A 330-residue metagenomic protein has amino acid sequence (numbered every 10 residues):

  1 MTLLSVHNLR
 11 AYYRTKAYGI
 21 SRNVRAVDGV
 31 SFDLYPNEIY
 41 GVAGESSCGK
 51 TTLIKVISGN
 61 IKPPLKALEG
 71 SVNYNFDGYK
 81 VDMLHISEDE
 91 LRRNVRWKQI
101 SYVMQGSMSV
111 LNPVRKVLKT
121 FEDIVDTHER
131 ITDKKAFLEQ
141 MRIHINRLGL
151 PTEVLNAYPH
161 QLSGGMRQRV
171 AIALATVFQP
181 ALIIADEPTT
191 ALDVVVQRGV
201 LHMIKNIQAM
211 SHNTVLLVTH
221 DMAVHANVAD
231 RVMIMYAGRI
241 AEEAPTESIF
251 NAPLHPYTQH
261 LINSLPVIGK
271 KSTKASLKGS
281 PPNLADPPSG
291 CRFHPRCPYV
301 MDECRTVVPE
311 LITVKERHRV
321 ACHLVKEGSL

Functional and structural regions predicted by a protein language model:
M1-N251, V320, K326-L330: ABC transporter nucleotide-binding domains
K80, E243-L330: Short catalytic/signature loops enriched in Gly
